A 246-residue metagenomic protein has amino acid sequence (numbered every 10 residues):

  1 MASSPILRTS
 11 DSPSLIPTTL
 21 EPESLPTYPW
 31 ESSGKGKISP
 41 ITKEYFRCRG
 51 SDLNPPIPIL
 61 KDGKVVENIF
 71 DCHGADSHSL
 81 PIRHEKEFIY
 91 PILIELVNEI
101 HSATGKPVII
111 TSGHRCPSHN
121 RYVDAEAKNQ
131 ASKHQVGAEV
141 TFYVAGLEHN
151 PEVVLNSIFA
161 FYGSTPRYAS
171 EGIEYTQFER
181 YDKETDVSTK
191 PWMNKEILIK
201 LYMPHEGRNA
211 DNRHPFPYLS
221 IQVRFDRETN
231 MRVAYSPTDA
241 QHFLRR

Functional and structural regions predicted by a protein language model:
M1-Y45, F225-R246: N-terminal secretory targeting signals
D11-P22, F88, N98-H101, V108: An N-terminal domain-start capping segment
E44-G105: Active-site acidic/histidine clusters and adjacent loop/turn architecture that either coordinate catalytic ions
H84-F88, H114-R121, K190-I199: Short linear motifs at secondary-structure transitions and domain/linker junctions
I89, I110-G113, Y143-A145: Short His-Asn-centered micro-motif
L93, D124-A127: Short acidic (Asp/Glu) patches
N98-A125: Extended, low-complexity, intrinsically disordered C-terminal regulatory tails of eukaryotic serine/threonine kinases
N129-E139, Y143-R246: Catalytic cores and adjacent binding grooves of peptidoglycan-active enzymes
